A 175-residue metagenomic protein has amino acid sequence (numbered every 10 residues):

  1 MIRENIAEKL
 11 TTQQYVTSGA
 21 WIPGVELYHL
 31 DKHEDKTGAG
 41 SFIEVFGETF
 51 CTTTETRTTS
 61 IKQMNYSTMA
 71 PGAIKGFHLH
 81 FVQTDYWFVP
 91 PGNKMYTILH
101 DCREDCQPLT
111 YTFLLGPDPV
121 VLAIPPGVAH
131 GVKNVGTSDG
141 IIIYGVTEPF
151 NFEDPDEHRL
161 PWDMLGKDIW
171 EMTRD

Functional and structural regions predicted by a protein language model:
M1-P117, G136-D175: Non-catalytic, conserved peripheral segments adjacent to functional cores
D118-A123, V128-G136: Beta-rich strand-turn-strand
